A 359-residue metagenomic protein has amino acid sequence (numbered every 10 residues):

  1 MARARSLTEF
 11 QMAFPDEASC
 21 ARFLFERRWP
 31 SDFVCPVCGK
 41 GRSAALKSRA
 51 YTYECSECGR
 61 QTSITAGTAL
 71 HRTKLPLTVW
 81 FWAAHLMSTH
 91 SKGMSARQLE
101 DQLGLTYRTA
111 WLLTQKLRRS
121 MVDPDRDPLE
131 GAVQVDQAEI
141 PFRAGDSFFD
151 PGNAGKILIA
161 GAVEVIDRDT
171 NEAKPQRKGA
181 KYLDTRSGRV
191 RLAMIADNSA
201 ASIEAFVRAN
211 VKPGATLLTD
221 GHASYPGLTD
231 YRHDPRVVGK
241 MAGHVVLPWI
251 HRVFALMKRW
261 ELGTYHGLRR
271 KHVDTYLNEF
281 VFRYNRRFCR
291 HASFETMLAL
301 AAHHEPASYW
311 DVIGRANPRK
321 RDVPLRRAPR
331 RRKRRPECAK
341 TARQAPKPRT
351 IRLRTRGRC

Functional and structural regions predicted by a protein language model:
M1-C359: Residue-level recognition of single "structural anchor" positions that define or cap local secondary structure
